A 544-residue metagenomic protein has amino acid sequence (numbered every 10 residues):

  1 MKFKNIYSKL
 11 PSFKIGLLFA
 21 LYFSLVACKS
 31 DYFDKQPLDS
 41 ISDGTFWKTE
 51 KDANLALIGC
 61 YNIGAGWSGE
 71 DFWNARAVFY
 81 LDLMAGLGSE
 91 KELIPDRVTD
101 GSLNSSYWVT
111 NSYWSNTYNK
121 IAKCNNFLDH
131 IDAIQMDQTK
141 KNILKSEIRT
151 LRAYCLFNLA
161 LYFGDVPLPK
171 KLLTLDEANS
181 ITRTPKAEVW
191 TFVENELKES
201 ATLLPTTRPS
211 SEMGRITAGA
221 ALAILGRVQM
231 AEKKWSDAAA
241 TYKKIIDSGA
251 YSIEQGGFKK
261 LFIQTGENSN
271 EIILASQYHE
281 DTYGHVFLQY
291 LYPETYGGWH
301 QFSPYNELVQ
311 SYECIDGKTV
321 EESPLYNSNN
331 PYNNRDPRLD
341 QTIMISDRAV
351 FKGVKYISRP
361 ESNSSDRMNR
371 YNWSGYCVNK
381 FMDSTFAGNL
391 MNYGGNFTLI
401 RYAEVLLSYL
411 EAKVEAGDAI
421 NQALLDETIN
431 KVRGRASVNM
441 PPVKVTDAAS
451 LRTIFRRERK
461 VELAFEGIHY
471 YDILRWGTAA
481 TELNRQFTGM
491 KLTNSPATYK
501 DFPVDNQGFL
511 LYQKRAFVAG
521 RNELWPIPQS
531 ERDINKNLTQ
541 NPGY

Functional and structural regions predicted by a protein language model:
M1-L38: Bacterial Sec-dependent N-terminal signal peptides
C28-Y32, T117-K120, F192-E194, F262-T319 (+5 more regions): Long, intrinsically disordered, low-complexity segments
K29-I94, W190, K198-L203, R215-S364 (+2 more regions): An aromatic- and glycine-enriched ligand-binding surface/loop that stacks and positions planar moieties
K51-S68, K91-F163, A178-E188, L197-S210 (+4 more regions): Conserved, well-structured interaction surfaces
P95-D100, Y326-Y402, G543: Flexible, polar/acidic helix-loop-strand segments at domain edges
W235, A419-Q422: TPR-repeat structural position
